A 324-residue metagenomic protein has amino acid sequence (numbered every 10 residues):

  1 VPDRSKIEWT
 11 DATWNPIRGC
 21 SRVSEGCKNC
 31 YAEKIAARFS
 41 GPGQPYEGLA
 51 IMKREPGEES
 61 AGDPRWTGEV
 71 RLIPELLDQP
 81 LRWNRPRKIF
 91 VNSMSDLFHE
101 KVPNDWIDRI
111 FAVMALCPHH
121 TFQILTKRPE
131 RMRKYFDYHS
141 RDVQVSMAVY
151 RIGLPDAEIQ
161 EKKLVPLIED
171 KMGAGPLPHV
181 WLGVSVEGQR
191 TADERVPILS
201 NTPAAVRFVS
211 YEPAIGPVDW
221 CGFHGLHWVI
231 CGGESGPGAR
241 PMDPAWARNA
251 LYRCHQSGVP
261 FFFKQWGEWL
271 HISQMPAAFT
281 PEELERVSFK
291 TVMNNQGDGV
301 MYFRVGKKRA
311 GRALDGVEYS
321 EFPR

Functional and structural regions predicted by a protein language model:
V1-R18, R22, F39-G43, P197-I198 (+2 more regions): Auxiliary Fe-S-binding modules of radical SAM enzymes
P2-A12, I17-R18, R22-V23, K28-H179 (+2 more regions): Conserved Radical SAM active-site core
K88-F90, T121-Q123, H179-G183, V206-S210 (+2 more regions): Structural preference for beta-strand elements that scaffold enzyme active sites
S93-V102, V180-V184, C231-P241: Surface-exposed cleft-lining segments at the edges of enzyme active sites
M94-D96, K127-P129, S185-Q189, E212-A214 (+2 more regions): Active-site beta-loop-alpha junctions enriched in small/polar residues
D105, R109-A112, K134, E194-N201 (+2 more regions): Alpha-helical scaffolding segments of alpha/beta enzyme cores, especially the outer helices of TIM-barrel or partial
R128-R131, A192, R240-A247: Active-site-adjacent beta->alpha loops and helix N-cap segments on the catalytic face of soluble alpha/beta enzymes
E169, P176-V186, T191-D193, S200-V206: Eukaryote-skewed repeat-based solenoidal scaffolds used as protein-protein interaction platforms, primarily
